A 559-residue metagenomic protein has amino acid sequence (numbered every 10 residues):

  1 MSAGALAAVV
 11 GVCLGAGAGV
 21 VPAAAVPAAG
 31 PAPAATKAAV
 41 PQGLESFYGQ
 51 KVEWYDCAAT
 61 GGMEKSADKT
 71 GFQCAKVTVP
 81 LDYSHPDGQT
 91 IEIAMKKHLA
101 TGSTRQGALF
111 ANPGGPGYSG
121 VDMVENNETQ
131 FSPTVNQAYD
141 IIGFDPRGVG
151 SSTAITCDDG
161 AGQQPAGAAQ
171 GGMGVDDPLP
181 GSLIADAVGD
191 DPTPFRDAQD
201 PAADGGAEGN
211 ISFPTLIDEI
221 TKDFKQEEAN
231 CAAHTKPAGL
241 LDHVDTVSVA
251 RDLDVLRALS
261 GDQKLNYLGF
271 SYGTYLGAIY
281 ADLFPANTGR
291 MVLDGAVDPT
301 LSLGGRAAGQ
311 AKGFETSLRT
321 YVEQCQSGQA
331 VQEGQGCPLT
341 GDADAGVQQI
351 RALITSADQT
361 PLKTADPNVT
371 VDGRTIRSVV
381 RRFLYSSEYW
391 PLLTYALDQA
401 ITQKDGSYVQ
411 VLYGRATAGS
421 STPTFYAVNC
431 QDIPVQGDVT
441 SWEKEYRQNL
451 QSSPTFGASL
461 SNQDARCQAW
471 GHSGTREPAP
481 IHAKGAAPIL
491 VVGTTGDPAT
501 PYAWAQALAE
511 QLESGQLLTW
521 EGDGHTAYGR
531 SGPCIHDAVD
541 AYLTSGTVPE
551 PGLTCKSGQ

Functional and structural regions predicted by a protein language model:
S2-A3, S46, M173-A198, G346-A487 (+2 more regions): Alpha/beta-hydrolase fold active-site neighborhood
S2-A7, G15-G205, P214-D218, D344-I350 (+4 more regions): Catalytic-loop region of hydrolases
S119, R251, G269-A281: Glycine-rich nucleophile elbow surrounding the catalytic serine of serine-hydrolase chemistry
T156-D197, I279-Q349, Y395-K404, R415-A416: A catalytic-pocket lid/entrance helix-loop region that shapes and gates access to the active site across common
A250-K264: Conserved acidic catalytic loop of the alpha/beta-hydrolase fold
P488-G496: Conserved strand-to-loop "acid loop" that flanks and positions the catalytic carboxylate
P498-A503: Conserved alpha/beta-hydrolase "acid-adjacent" motif
E521-A527: Histidine-bearing beta->alpha loop at or near hydrolase active sites
